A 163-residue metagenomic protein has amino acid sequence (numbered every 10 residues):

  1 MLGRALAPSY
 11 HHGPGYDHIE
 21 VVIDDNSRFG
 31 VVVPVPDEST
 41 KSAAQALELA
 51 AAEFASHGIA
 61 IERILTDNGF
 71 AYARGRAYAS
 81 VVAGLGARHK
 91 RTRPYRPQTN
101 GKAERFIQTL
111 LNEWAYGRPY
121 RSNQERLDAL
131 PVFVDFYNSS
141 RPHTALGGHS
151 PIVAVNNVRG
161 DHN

Functional and structural regions predicted by a protein language model:
M1, R28, I64-N68, N100 (+1 more regions): Short, conserved catalytic/metal-binding motifs centered on acidic residues
M1-S9, V21: Two-metal-ion RNase H-like nuclease active-site motif
S9, P14-D17, V33-H57: Active-site beta-loop-alpha junctions of metal-dependent nucleic acid enzymes, especially the RNase H-like/DDE
D24-D25: Short, acidic, Ser/Thr-enriched surface-loop or helix-capping motifs
F29-V33, K90-T92, Y116: Short small-residue beta-strand/loop micro-motif enriched in glycine and branched aliphatics
E38, S56-R74, Y95, G147-I152: Acidic/histidine-rich, metal-coordinating catalytic segments
R63-G69, A83-K102, R118-R121: RNase H-like polynucleotidyl transferase catalytic core
A83-A87, T109-N163: C-terminal domain-tail junction helix/linker
